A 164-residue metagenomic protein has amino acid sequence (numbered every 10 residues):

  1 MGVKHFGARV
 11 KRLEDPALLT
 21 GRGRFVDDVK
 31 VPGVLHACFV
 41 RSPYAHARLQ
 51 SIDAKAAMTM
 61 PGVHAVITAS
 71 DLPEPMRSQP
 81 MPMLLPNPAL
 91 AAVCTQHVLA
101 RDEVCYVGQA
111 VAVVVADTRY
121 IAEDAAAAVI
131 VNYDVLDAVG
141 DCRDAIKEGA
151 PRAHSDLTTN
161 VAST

Functional and structural regions predicted by a protein language model:
M1-T164: Flexible, low-hydrophobicity surface segments
